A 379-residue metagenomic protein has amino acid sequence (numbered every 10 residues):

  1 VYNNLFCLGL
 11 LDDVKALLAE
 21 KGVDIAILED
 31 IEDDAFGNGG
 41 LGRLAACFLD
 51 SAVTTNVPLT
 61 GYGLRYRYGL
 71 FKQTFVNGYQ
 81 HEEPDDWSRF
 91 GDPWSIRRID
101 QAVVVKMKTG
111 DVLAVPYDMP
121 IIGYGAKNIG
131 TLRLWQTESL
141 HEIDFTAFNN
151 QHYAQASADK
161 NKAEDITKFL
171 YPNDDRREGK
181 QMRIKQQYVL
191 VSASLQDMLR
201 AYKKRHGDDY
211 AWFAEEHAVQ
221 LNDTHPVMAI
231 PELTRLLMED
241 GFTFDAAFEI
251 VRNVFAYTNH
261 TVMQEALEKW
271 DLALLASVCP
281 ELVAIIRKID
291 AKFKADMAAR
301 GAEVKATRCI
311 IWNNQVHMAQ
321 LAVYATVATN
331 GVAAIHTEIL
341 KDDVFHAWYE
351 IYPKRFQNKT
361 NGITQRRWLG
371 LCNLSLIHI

Functional and structural regions predicted by a protein language model:
V1-G9, A19-D33, G39-T146, L170-V327 (+1 more regions): Gly/Pro-rich turn-and-neighbor structural signature
T137, E249, K354-I363: Conserved beta-strand -> loop -> alpha-helix junction used to position metal-binding or nucleic-acid-contacting
I143-F148, L340-D343, R367-N373: Short conserved micro-motifs at the rims of enzyme active sites and ligand-binding pockets
K162-A163: E2/UBC-UEV (E2-variant) core
V219, N358-L371: Feature marking long nucleic-acid-engaging regions of large polymerase/nuclease enzymes
A333, E338: Substrate/cofactor-recognition hotspot
D342-Q357: Low-complexity, glycine/alanine/valine/leucine- and proline-rich hydrophobic stretches
I377-I379: Conserved small/polar residues in nucleotide/adenosyl-binding loops
